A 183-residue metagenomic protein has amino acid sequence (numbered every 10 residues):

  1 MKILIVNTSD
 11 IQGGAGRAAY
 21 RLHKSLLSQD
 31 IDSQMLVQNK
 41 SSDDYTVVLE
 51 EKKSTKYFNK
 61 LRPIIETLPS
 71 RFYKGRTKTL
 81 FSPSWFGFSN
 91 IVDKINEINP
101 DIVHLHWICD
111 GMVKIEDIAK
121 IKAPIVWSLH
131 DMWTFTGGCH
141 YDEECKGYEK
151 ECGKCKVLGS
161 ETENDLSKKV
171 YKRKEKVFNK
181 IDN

Functional and structural regions predicted by a protein language model:
M1-E50, I98, I121-A123: N-terminal subdomain of nucleotide-sugar transferases
S9-I11, W85-F86, I108-G111: Short beta->alpha connector loops
R17-A18, D44-L49, D117, G137-D142 (+1 more regions): Short aromatic-enriched loop/helix-cap "lid" or pocket-rim segments at secondary-structure transitions that line
S28-N99: A conserved catalytic-core segment of Leloir-type glycosyltransferases
K78-S84, H104-L105, S160-S167: Short, flexible loop segments at the rims of nucleotide/cofactor-binding pockets, characterized by
V92-M112, D117, P124-H130: Short N-terminal targeting/anchoring amphipathic segment
D93, K120, W133, C145-N183: Membrane-proximal helix-turn-helix segments that form the acceptor-binding/catalytic region of lipid-linked
